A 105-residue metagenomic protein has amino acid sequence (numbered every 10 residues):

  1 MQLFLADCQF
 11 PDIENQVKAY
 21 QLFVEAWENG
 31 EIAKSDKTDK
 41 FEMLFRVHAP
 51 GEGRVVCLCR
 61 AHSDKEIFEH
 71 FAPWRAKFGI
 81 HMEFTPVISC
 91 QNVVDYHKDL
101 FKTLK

Functional and structural regions predicted by a protein language model:
M1-G53, H62-E69, I88-K105: Short S/T/G/P-rich N-terminal loop/turn motif that feeds into the first structured element of a domain
F78-S89: Conserved short beta-strand edge segments in small beta-sheet-based binding/regulatory domains
